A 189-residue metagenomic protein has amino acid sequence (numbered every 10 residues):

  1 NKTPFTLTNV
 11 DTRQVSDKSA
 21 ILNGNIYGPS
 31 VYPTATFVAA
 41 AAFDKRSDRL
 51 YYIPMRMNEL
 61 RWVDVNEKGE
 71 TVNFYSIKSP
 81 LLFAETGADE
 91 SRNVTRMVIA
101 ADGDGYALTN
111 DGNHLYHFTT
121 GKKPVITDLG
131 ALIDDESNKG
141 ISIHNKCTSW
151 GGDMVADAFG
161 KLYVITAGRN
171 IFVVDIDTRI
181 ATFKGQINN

Functional and structural regions predicted by a protein language model:
N1, R49-I53, D104-L108, K161-I165: Conserved beta-propeller blade signature
T6-V31, T71-E85, V125-S142, A181-N188: Beta-propeller fold detector
L7-N9, W62-D64, L115-H117, V173: Conserved blade-register residue in beta-propeller folds
T12-V65: Post-signal peptide N-terminal segment of secreted/secretory-pathway proteins
V31-A42, L81-D102, N138-M154, N189: Repeated scaffold domains used in trafficking and secretory/extracellular systems, primarily beta-propellers
R56-L60, D111-H114, G168-I171: Loop/turn residues immediately N-terminal
D64-G69, T119-K123, D175-R179: Short loop/turn segments that connect beta-strands within beta-propeller blades
T148-N189: Loop/turn-rich, solvent-exposed surfaces of beta-rich toroidal or solenoidal domains
